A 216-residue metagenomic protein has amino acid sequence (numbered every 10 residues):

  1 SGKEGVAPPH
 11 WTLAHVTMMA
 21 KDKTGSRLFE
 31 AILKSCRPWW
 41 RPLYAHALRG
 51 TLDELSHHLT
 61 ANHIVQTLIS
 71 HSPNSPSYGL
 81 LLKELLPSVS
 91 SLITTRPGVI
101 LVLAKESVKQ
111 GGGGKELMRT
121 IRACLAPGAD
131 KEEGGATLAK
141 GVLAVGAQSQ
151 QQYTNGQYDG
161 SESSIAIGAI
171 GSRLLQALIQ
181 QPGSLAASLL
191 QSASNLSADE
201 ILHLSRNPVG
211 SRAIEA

Functional and structural regions predicted by a protein language model:
S1-A216: Eukaryotic gene-expression regulator signature that favors modular helical reader/repeat domains and their
